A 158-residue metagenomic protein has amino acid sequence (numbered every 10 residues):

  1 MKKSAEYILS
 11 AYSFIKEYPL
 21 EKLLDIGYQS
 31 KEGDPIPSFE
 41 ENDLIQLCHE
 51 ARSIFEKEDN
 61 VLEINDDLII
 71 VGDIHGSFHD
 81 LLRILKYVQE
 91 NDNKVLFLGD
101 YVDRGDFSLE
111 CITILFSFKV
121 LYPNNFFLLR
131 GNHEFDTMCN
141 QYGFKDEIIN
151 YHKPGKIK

Functional and structural regions predicted by a protein language model:
M1-K158: Feature recognizes metal-dependent phosphohydrolase scaffolds
